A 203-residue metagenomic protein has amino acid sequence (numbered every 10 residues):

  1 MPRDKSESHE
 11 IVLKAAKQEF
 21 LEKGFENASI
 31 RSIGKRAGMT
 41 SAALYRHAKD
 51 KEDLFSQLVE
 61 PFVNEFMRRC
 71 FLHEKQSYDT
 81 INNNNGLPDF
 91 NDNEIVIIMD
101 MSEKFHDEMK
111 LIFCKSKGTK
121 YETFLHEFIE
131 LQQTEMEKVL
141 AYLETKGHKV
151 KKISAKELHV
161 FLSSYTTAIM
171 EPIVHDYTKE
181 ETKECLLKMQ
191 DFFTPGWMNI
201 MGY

Functional and structural regions predicted by a protein language model:
M1-D4: N-terminal intrinsically disordered/low-complexity leader segments
I11, A15, E19-D53, Q57: Helix-turn-helix
I30, E60-M67, F71-E74: Short, basic, alpha-helical segments at the C-terminal edge of helix-turn-helix-like DNA-binding modules
S56-F62, F124: Alpha-helical DNA-contacting segments of helix-turn-helix folds
Q57, F71-K104: Hydrophobic alpha-helical connector segments
D79-N84, L111-T119, K146-V150: Short linear capping/connector segments at secondary-structure termini
I97-K104, T119-T145, K156-S163: Amphipathic alpha-helical packing segments from all-alpha helical-bundle domains
L143-F192, M201: Hydrophobic/aromatic-rich alpha-helical bundle segments in the mid-to-C-terminal region
